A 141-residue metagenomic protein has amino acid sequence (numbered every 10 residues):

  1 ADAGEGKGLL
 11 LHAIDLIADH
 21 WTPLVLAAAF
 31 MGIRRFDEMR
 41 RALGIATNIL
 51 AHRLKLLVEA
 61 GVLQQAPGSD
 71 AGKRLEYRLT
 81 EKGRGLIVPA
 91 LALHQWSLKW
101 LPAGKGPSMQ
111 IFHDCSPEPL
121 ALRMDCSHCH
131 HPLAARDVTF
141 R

Functional and structural regions predicted by a protein language model:
A1, L98-R141: C-terminal regulatory/oligomerization modules of transcriptional regulators
G8-I49: N-terminal helix-turn-helix DNA-binding core of bacterial DNA-binding proteins
L9, P89-A92, D125: C-terminal ligand-sensing/allosteric alpha-helical core of TetR-family HTH transcriptional regulators
A18, S69-L91: Basic, amphipathic "hinge/linker" alpha-helix immediately C-terminal to the N-terminal HTH DNA-binding motif
P23, A60, P89-W100: Alpha-helical linker/hinge and terminal dimerization helices associated with HTH transcriptional regulators
F36, R40-G68, G72: Canonical helix-turn-helix DNA-binding module
A42, E76-R78, F112: Short aromatic/hydrophobic contact patches that present stacked aromatics for nucleic-acid/ligand binding
